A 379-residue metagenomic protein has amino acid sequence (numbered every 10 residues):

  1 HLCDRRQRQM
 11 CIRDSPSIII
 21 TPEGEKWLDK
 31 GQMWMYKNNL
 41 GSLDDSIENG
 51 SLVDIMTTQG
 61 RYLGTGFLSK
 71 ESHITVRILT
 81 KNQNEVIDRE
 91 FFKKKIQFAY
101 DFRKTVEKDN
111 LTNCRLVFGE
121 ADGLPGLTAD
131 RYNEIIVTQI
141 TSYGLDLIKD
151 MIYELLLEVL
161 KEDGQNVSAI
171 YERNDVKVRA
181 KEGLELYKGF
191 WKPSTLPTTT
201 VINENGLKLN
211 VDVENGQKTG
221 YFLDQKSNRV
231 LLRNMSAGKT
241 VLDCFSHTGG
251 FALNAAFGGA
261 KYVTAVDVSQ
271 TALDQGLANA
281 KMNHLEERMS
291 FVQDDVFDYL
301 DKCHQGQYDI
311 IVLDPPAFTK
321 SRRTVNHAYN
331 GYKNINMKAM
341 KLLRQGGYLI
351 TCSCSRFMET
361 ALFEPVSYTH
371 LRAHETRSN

Functional and structural regions predicted by a protein language model:
H1-I12, H370-N379: Single conserved hydrophobic/aromatic residue that forms the stacking wall/gate of nucleotide- or nucleobase-binding
R6, R13-N133: Non-catalytic accessory regions of SAM-dependent methyltransferases
R77-V86, V137-K149: Short histidine-centered catalytic/ligand-binding loop motif
E90-K94, F98-F102, K108, K161-E182 (+1 more regions): A short, charged
G119-D130, D150-Y221: Non-catalytic substrate-recognition/targeting regions of SAM-dependent transferases
G189-R372, S378: Rossmann-like S-adenosyl-L-methionine
